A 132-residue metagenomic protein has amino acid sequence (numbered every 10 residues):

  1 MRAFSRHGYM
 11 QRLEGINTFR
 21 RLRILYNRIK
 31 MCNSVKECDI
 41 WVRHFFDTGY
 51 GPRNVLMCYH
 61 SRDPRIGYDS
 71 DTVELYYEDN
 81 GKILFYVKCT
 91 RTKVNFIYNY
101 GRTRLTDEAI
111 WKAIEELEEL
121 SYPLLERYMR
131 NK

Functional and structural regions predicted by a protein language model:
A3-C32, T90-K132: Mixed-charge, Lys/Arg-enriched low-complexity segments
V35-C89: Amphipathic, interaction-prone secondary-structure segments
